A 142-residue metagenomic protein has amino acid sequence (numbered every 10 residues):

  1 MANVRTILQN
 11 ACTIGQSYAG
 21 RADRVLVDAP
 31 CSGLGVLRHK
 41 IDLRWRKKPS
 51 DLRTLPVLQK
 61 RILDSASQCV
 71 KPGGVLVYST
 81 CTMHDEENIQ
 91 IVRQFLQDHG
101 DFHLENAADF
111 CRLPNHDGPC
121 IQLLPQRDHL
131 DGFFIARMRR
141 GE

Functional and structural regions predicted by a protein language model:
M1-E142: S-adenosylmethionine
